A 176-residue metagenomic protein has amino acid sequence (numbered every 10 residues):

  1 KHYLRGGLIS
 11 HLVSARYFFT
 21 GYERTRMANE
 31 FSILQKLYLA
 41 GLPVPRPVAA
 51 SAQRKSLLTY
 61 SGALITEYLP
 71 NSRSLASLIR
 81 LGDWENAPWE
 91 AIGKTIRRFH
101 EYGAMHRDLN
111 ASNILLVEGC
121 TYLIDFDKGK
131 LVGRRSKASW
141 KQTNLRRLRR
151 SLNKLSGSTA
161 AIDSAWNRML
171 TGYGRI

Functional and structural regions predicted by a protein language model:
K1-R73, K94-Y102: Conserved ATP-binding subdomain of kinase catalytic cores across diverse folds
P70, A111, K128-K130: Short, glycine/acidic-enriched loop or turn micro-motifs at the edges of active sites
S74-D83: AlphaC helix of the protein kinase catalytic domain
A87-T95: Conserved alphaE helix
A104-A111: Catalytic-loop of the protein kinase fold
L116-G119: Activation-loop N-terminal segment of eukaryotic-like protein kinases
T121-I176: C-lobe/activation-segment region of protein kinase-like
